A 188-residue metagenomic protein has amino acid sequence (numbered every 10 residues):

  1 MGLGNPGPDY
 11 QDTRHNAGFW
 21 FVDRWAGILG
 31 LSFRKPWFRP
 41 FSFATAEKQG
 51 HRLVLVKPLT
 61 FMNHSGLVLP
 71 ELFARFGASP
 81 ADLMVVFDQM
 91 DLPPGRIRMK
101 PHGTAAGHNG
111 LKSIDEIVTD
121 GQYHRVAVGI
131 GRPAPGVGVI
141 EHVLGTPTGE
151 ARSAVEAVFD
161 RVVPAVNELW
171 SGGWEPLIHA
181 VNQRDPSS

Functional and structural regions predicted by a protein language model:
M1-H102, K112-A127, P133-G138, S153-D160 (+1 more regions): Nucleotide and nucleotide-moiety/phosphate-recognizing core
R98-T104, V143-P147: Short glycine-enriched, charge-decorated loop/helix-capping segments at active-site entrances that position
G107-G110: Hydrophobic alpha-helical segments within soluble ligand-binding/sensing domains
